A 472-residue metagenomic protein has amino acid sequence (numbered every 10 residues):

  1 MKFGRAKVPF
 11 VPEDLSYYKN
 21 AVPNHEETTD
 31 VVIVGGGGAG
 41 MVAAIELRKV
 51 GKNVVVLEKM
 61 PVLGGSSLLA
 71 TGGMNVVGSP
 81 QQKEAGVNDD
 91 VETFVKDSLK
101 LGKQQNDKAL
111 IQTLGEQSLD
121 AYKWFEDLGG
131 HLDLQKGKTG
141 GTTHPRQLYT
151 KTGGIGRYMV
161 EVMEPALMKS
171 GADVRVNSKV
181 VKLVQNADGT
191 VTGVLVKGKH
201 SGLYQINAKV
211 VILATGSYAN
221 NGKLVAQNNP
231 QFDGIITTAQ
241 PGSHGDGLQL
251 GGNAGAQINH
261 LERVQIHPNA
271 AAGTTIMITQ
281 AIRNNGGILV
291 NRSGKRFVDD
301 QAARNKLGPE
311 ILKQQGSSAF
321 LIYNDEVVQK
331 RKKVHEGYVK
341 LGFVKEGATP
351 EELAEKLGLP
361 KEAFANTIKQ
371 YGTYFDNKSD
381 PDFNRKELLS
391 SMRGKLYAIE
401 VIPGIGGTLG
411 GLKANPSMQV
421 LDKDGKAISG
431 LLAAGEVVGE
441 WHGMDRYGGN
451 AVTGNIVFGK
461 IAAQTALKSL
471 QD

Functional and structural regions predicted by a protein language model:
F3-D14, Y18-N20, N53, K59-D173 (+4 more regions): Conserved N-terminal/central alpha/beta ligand/cofactor-binding core
V22-A39, V55: Beta1/beta-strand and adjacent pyrophosphate-binding region of the FAD-binding site in flavoprotein oxidoreductases
G35, A208, A214-T215, R292 (+1 more regions): Short, well-ordered coil/turn residues at beta-beta hairpins and beta-strand->alpha-helix junctions within
K151-K209, L248, A254: Helical element adjacent to the flavin cofactor pocket in flavoenzyme catalytic cores
K182, A363-D445: A glycine-rich dinucleotide-binding beta-alpha-beta segment and adjacent secondary-structure elements that constitute
S201-G202, I206-A270, I461: Glycine-rich loop(s) and the adjacent beta-strand/alpha-helix scaffold that form part
L248-L250, A254-K361: An anion/pyrophosphate-binding glycine-rich loop and adjacent beta-alpha core in soluble alpha-beta enzymes
L250-Q257, A365, N455-D472: Internal hydrophobic alpha-helix adjacent to the cofactor/substrate pocket in enzyme cavities
